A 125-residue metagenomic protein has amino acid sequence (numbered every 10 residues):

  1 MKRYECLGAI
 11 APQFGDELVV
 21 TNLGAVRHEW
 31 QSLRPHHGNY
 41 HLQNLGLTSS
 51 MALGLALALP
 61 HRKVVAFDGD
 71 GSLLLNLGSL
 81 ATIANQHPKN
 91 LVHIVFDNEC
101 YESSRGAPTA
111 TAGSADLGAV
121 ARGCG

Functional and structural regions predicted by a protein language model:
M1-D16: Active-site pocket-lining segments that scaffold enzyme catalytic pockets across diverse folds
R3-C6, Q31-G125: Thiamine diphosphate
D16-P35: Acidic-glycine-rich active-site phosphate/pyrophosphate-binding loop
